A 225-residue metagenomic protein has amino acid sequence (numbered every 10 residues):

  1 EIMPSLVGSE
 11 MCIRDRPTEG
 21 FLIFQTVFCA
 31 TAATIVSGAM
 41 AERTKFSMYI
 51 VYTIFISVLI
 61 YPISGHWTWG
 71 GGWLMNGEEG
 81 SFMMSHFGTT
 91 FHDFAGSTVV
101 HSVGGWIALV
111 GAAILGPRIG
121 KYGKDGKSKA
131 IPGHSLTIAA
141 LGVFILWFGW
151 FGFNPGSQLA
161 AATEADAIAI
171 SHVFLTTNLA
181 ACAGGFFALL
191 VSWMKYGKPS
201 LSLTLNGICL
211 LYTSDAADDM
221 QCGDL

Functional and structural regions predicted by a protein language model:
E1-G8, I13, Y212-L225: Single conserved hydrophobic/aromatic residue that forms the stacking wall/gate of nucleotide- or nucleobase-binding
S9-E10, R14-S214: Hydrophobic alpha-helical transmembrane bundles of multi-pass membrane proteins
